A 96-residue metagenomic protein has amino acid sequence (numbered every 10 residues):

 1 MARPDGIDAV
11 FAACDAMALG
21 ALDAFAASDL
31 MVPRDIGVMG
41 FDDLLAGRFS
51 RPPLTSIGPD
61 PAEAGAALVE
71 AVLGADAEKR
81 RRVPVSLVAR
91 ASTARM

Functional and structural regions predicted by a protein language model:
A2-M96: Flexible loop/turn connectors
